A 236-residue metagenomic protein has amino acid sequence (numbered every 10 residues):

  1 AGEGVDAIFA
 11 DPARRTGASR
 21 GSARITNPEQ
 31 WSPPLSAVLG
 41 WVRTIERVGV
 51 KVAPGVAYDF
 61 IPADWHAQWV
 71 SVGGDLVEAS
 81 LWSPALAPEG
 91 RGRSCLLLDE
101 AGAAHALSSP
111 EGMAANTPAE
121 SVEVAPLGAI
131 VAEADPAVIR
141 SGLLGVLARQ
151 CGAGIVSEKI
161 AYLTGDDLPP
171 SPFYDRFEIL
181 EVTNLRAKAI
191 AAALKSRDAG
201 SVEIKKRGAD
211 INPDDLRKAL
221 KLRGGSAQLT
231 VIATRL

Functional and structural regions predicted by a protein language model:
A1-L236: SAM-dependent transferase fold signal centered on methyltransferase-like domains, encompassing both Class I
